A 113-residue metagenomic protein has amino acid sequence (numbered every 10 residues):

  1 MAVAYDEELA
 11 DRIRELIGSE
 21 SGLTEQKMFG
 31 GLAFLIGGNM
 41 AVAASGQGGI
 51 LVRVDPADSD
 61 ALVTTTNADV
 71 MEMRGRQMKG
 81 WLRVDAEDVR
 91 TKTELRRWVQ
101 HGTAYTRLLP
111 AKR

Functional and structural regions predicted by a protein language model:
M1-R113: Charge-dense, helix-prone N-terminal extensions
